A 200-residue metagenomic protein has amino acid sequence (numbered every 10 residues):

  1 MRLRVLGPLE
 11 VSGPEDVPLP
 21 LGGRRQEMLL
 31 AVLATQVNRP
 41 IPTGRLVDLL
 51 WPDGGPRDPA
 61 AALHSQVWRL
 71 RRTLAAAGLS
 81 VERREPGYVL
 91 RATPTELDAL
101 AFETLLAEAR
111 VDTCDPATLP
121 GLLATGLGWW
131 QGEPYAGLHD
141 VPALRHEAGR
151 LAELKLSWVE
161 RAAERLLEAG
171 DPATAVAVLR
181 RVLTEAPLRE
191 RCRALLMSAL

Functional and structural regions predicted by a protein language model:
M1-L3: Extreme N-terminal starter segment of soluble prokaryotic enzymes
L6-E27: A structural micro-motif at secondary-structure boundaries
L19-P20, R24, V32-N38, G54-A61 (+2 more regions): Intrinsically disordered, charged and Pro/Gly-enriched terminal/linker segments that flank large helical-solenoid
P40-D48: Short acidic, hydrophobic short linear motifs in intrinsically disordered regions
L46, L70, G126: Residue-level signal for inorganic ion chemistry
W51: Short helical segment in ABC ATPase nucleotide-binding domains corresponding to the A-loop/adjacent helical element
V67, R71-G78: C-terminal flanking helix
